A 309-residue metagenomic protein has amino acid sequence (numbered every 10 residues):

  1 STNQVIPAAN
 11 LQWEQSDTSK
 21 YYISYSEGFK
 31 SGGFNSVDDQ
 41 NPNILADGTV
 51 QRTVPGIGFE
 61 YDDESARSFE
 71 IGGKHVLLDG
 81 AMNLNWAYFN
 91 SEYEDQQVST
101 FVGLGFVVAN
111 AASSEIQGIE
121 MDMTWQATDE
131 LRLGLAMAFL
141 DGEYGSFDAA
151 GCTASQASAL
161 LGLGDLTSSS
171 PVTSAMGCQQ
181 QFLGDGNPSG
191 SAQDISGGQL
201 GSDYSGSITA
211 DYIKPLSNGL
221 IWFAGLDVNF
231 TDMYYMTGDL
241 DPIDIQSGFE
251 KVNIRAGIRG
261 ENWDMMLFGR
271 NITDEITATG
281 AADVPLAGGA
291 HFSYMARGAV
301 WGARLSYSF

Functional and structural regions predicted by a protein language model:
S1-T2, F34-E60, V98-A109, G145-D194 (+1 more regions): Solvent-exposed loop segments that connect transmembrane elements
Q4-P7, K20, A66-E70, A81 (+5 more regions): Transmembrane beta-barrel architecture of outer-membrane proteins
V5, W13-D17, S65, L77-D79 (+8 more regions): Outer-membrane beta-barrel strand-turn architecture
A8, K20-Y22, N83-N85, R132-G134 (+5 more regions): Residue-level detector of the transmembrane beta-barrel scaffold of outer-membrane proteins
N10-E14, G72-V76, D122-T124, A136 (+4 more regions): Transmembrane beta-barrel domains of outer membrane proteins
E14, K20-S26, D47-T53, G58-I119 (+4 more regions): Membrane-embedded beta-barrel scaffold of Gram-negative outer-membrane proteins
A87-E92, A109-G238, R304-S308: Gram-negative outer-membrane beta-barrel transporters
N229-T237, I258-F309: C-terminal beta-signal and adjacent terminal beta-strands/loops of Gram-negative outer-membrane beta-barrel proteins
